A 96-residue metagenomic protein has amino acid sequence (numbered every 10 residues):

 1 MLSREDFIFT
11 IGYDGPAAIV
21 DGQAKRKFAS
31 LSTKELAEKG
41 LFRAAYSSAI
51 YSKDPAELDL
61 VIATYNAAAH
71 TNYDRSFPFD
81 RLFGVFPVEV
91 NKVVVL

Functional and structural regions predicted by a protein language model:
M1-L96: Extended alpha-helical solenoid/arm regions of large eukaryotic scaffolding proteins
